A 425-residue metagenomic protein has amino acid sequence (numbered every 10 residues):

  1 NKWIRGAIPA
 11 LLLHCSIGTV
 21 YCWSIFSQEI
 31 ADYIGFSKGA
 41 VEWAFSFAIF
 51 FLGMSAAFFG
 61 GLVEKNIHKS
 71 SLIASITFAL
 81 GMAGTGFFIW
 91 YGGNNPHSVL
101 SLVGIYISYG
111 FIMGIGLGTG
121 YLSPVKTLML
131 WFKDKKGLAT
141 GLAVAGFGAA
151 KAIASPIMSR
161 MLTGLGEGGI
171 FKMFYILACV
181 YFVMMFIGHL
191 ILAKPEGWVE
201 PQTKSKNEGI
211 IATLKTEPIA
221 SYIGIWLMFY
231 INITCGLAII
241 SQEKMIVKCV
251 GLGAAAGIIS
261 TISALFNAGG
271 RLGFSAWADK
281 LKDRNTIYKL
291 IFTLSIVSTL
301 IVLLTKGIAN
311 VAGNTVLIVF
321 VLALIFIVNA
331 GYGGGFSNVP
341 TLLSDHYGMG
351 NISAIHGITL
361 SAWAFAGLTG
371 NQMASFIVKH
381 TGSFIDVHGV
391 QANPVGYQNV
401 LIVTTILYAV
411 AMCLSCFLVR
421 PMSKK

Functional and structural regions predicted by a protein language model:
W23-Q28, S155, A220-S275, F336 (+2 more regions): Extracytoplasmic gate region of multi-pass secondary transporters
I30, T119-F132, A139-T140, G334-Y347: Intracellular juxtamembrane helix-capping segments at the cytosolic ends of symmetry-related transmembrane helices
S55-I67, R271-D283: Helix-to-loop junctions at the C-terminal end of transmembrane segments in multipass secondary transporters
T77-H97, L294-G313: C-terminal ends and interior cores of transmembrane alpha-helices in multi-pass membrane transporters/permeases
G81, P96-T119, Y230, V316-G334: Hydrophobic core of transmembrane alpha-helices in multi-pass small-molecule transporters, especially MFS/SLC-type
F147-E196: Helix-loop-helix hairpin linking two adjacent transmembrane segments in secondary transporters
K151, H346-S383: A late C-terminal transmembrane helix in Major Facilitator Superfamily
S263-F266, G273, K280-L342: C-terminal transmembrane helical hairpin of 12-TM major facilitator-type secondary transporters
